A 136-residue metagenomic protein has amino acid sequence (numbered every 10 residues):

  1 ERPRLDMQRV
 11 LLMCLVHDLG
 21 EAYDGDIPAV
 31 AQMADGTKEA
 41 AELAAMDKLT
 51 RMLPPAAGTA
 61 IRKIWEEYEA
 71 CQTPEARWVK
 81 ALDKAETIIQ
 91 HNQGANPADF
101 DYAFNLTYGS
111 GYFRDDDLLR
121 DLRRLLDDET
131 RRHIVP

Functional and structural regions predicted by a protein language model:
E1-P136: Alpha-helical, largely C-terminal catalytic domains that coordinate divalent metal ions via clustered Asp/Glu/His
